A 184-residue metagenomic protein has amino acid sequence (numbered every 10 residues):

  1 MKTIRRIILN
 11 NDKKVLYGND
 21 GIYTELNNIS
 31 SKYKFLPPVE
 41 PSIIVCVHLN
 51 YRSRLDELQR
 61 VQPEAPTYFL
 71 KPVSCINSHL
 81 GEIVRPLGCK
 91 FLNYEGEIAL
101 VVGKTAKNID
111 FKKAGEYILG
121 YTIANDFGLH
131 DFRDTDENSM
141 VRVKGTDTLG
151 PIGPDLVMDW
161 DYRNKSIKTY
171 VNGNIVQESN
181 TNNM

Functional and structural regions predicted by a protein language model:
M1-P66, V73, W160, K168-Y170: N-terminal non-catalytic cap/leader segment that marks the start of a structured domain
D20, N27-K34, P38, R54 (+2 more regions): Catalytic-pocket segment enriched in acidic/His residues
K34-L36, E57-L58, V84-L92, A106-K113 (+2 more regions): A generic local secondary-structure boundary/capping motif
L49-S53, S74, K104, T122 (+1 more regions): Alpha-helix/helix-capping structural signal
Q59-P66, F111-T122: Short Gly/aromatic-enriched secondary-structure transition segments
P66-A114: Hydrophobic alpha-helical segments and helix pairs
E97-V101, T122, K168: Residues embedded in well-ordered beta-strands
